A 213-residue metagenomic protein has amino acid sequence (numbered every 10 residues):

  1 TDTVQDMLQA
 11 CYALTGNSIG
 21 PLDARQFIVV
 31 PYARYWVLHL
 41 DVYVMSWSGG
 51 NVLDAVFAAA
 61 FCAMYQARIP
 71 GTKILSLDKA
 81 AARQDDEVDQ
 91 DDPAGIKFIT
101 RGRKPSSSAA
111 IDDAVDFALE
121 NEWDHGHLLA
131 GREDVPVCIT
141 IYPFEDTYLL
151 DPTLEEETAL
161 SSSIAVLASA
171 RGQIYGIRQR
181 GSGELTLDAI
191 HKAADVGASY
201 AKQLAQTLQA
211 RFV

Functional and structural regions predicted by a protein language model:
T1-V213: Polyanion-binding surfaces on beta-sheet-dominated domains and ring/shell assemblies
